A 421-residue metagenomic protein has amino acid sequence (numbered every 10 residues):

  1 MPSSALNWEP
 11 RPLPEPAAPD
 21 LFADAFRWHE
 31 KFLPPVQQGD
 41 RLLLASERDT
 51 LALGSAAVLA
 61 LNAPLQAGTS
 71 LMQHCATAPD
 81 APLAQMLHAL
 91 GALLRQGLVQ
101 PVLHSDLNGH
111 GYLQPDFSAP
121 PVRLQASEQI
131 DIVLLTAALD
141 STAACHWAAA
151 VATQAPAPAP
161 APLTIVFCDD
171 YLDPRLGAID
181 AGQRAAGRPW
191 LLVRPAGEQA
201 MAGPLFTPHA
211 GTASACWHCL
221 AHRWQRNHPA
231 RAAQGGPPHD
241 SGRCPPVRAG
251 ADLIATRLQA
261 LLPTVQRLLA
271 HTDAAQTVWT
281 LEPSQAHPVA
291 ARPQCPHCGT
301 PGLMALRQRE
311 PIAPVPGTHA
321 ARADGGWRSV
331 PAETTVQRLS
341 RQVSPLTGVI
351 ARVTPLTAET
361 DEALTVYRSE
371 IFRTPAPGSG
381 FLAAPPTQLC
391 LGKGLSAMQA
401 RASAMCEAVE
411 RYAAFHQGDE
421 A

Functional and structural regions predicted by a protein language model:
P2-E15, G39-R41, S46-A155, L192 (+2 more regions): Long, charge-rich, low-complexity alpha-helical segments
P2-E30, G326-R328, A332-Q342: N-terminal entry elements of small recognition
L21, R267-A358, P375-G378: Phosphate-binding loop/pocket of nucleotide- and phosphate-handling active sites
A25-E47: Short boundary/linker motifs that mark transitions into or out of structured domains
W147, P162-D273, T280-E310: E1/E1-like adenylate-forming module used to activate ubiquitin-like modifiers and sulfur-carrier proteins
V353-L391: Positively charged, aromatic-enriched nucleic acid-contacting surfaces
A400: Conserved histidines in hydrophobic membrane contexts and catalytic metal-binding motifs
A414-A421: Short, glycine/acidic-rich hinge or "gate" loops at secondary-structure transitions that mediate conformational
